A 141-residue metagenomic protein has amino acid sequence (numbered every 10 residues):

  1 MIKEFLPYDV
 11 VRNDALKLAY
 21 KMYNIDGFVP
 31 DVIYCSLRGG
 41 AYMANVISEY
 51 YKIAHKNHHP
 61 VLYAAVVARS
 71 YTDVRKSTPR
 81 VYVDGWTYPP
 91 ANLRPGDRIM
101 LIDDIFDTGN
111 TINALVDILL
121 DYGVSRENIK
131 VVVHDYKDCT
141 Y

Functional and structural regions predicted by a protein language model:
M1-Y141: PRPP-associated nucleotide enzymes
